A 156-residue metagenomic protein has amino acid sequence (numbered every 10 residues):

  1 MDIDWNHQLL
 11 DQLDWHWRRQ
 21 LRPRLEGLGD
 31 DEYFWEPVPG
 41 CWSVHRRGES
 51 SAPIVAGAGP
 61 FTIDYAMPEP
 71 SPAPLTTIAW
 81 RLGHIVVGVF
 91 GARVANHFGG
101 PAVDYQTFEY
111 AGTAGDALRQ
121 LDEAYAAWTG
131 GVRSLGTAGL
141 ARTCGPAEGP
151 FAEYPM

Functional and structural regions predicted by a protein language model:
M1-F34, G40-S43: N-terminal leader/capping segments at the start of a protein or of a new domain
M1-L10, P39-T76, L82-E153: Short, helix-capping/interhelical loops that line the mouth of catalytic, cofactor-, or ligand-binding pockets
